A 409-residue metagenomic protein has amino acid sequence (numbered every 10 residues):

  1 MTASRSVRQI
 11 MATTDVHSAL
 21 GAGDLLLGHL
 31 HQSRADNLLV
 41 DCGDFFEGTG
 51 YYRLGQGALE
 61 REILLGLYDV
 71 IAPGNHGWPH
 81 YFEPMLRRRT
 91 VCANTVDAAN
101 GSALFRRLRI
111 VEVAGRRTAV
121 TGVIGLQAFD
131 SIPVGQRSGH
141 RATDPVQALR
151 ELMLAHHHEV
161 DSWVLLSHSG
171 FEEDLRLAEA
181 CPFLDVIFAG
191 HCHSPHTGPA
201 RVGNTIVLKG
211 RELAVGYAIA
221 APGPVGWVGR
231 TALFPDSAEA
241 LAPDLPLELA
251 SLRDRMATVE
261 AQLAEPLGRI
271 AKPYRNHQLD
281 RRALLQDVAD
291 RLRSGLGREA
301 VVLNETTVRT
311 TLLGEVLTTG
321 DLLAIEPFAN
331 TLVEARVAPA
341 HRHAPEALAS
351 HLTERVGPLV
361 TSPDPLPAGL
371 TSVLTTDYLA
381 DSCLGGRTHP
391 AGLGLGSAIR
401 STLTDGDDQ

Functional and structural regions predicted by a protein language model:
M1-S237, R291: Acidic, metal/ion-coordinating pockets
T13, V215-R275, A289, T306-Q409: Catalytic centers of hydrolytic enzymes
A19, G23, G57, A142-L149 (+7 more regions): Generic structural signal for well-ordered, non-membrane alpha-helical segments in soluble metabolic enzymes
E112-G115, A200-G203, L296, F328 (+2 more regions): Short, ordered beta-strand-loop transition motifs
R150, F171, L285-A289, R400-L403: Short, hydrophobic/amphipathic alpha-helical packing segments that form internal helix faces or helix-helix interfaces
W163-L166, L263-E265, E299-E305: Flexible, glycine/charged-enriched surface loops at secondary-structure junctions
N276-D280: ATP/NTP-dependent adenylation/nucleotidyl-transfer catalytic domains that generate, transfer, or process NMP-activated
V288-N304: Oxyanion-binding "anion nests"
